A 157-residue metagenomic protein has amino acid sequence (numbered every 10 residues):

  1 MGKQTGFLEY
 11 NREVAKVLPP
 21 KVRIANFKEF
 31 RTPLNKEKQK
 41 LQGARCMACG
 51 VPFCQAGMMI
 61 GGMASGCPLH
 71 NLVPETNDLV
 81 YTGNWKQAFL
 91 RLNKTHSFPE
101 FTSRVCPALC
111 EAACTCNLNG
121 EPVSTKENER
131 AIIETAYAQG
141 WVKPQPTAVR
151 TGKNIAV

Functional and structural regions predicted by a protein language model:
M1-N154: Ferredoxin-type iron-sulfur electron-transfer modules and their immediate structural context
